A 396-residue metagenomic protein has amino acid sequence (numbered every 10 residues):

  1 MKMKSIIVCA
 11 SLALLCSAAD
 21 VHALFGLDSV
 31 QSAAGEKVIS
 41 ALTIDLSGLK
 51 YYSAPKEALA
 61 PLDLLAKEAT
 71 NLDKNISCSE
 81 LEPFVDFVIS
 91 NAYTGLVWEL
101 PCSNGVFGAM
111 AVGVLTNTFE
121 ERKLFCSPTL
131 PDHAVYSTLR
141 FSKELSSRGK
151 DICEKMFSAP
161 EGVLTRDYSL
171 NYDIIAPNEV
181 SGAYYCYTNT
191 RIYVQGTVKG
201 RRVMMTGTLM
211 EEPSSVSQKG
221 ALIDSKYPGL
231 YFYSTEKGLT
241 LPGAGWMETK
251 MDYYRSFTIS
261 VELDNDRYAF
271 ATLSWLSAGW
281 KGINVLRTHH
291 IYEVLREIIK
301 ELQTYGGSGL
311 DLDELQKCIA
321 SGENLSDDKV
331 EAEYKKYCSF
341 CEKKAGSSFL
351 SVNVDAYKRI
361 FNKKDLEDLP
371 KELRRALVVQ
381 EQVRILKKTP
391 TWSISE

Functional and structural regions predicted by a protein language model:
M1-V8: Bacterial N-terminal signal peptides that target proteins for export
V8-C16: Bacterial N-terminal signal peptides
S17-A23: Sec/Tat signal peptide C-region and signal peptidase I cleavage site
L24-E396: Terminal "cap-and-tail" regions of soluble proteins that handle hydrophobic small molecules
